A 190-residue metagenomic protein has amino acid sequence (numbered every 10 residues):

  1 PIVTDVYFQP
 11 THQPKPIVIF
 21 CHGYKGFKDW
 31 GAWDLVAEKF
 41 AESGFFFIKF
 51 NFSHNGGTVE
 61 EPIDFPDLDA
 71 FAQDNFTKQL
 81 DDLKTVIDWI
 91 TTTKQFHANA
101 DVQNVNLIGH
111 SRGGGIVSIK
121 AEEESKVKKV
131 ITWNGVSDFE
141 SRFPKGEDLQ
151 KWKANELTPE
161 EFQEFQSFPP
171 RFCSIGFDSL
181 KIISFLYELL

Functional and structural regions predicted by a protein language model:
P1-Q9: A short loop-to-beta-strand scaffold at the N-terminal edge of the catalytic core in hydrolase folds
I2, D74-L80, G115, K120-L190: The alpha/beta-hydrolase serine catalytic core
H12-G56: Short, surface-exposed "cap/lid" segments of acyl-processing enzymes
P16-I17, N104-N106, K129: Structural motif
W33, V59-P62, S141-G146: Short aromatic-enriched loop/helix-cap "lid" or pocket-rim segments at secondary-structure transitions that line
S53-T77: Cap/lid segment of the alpha/beta-hydrolase catalytic domain
D69-A98: Alpha/beta-hydrolase active-site loop
F96-H110: Alpha/beta-hydrolase fold nucleophile elbow
